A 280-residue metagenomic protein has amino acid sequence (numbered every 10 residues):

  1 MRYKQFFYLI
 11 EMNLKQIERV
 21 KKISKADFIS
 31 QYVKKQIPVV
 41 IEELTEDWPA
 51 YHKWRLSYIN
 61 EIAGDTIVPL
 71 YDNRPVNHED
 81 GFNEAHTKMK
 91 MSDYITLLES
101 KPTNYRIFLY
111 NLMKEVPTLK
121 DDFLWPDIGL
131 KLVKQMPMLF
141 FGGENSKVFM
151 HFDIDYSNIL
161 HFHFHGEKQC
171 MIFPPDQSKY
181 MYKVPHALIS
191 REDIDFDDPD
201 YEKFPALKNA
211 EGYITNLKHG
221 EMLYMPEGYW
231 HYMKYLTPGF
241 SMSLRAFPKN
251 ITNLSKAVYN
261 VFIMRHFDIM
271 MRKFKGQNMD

Functional and structural regions predicted by a protein language model:
F7-M222, W230-D280: N-terminal accessory scaffold of Fe(II)-dependent oxygenases
